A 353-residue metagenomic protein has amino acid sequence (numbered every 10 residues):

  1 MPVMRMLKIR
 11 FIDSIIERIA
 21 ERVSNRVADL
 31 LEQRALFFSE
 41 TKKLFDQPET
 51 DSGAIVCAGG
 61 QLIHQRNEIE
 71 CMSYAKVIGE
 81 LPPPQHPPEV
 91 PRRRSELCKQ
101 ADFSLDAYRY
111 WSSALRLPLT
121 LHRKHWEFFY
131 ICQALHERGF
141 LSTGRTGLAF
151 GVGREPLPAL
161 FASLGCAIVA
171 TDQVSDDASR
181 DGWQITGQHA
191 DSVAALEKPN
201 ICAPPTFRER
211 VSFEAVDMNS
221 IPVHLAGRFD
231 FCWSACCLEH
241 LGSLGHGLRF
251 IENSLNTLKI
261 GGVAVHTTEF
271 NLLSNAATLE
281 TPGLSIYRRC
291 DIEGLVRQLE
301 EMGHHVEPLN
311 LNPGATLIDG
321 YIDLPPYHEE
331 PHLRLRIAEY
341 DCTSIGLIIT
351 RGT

Functional and structural regions predicted by a protein language model:
M1-Y74: Membrane-proximal basic amphipathic "stem/tether" segments
H125-G144: Conserved alpha-helix/loop element of class I SAM-dependent methyltransferases that forms part of the SAM/SAH-binding
L148, E155-I221: Class I SAM-dependent methyltransferase SAM/SAH-binding core
F213, P308-T353: A C-terminal cap/extension of S-adenosyl-L-methionine-dependent methyltransferases that defines the acceptor-substrate
N219-C232: A short acidic, Gly/Pro-enriched loop at the edge of an enzyme's catalytic core that lines a small-molecule cofactor
G245-G262: A short glycine-rich, Lys/Arg-flanked "PGG" loop and its adjoining helix->strand segment in the class I
G261-E269: Conserved beta-strand signature within the Rossmann-like core of class I S-adenosyl-L-methionine
N275-L311: Conserved Class I S-adenosyl-L-methionine
